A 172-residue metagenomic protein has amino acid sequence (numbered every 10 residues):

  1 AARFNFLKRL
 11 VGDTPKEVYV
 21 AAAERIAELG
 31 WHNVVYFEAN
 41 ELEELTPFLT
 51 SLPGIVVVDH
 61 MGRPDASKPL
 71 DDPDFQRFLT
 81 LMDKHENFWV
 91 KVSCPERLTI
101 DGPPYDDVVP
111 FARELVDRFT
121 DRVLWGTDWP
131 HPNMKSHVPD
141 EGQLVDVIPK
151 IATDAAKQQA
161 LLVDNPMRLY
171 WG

Functional and structural regions predicted by a protein language model:
A1-N5, G54, E86-W89, C94 (+1 more regions): Active-site gating loops and adjacent loop-to-helix segments of metal-dependent hydrolytic enzymes
A1-T14, N133: Glycine-rich phosphate-binding "P-loop"
A2, I26, H60, V90 (+3 more regions): Divalent metal-coordination and catalytic microenvironments
N5-L7, G62, P95-E96, P130: Catalytic metal-binding/acid-base residues of hydrolase active sites
G12-P15, K68-D71, D101, M134-H137 (+2 more regions): Alpha-helix initiation/capping motif
P15-W125: Catalytic pocket-lining loop regions of alpha/beta-barrel enzymes, especially the amidohydrolase/enolase/GH5 lineages
R113-E114, F119-L124, S136-G172: Mid-to-C-terminal alpha-helical segments outside catalytic/metal-binding sites
D128-M134: Small/polar glycine-rich anion-binding or flexible loop at a beta-alpha turn
